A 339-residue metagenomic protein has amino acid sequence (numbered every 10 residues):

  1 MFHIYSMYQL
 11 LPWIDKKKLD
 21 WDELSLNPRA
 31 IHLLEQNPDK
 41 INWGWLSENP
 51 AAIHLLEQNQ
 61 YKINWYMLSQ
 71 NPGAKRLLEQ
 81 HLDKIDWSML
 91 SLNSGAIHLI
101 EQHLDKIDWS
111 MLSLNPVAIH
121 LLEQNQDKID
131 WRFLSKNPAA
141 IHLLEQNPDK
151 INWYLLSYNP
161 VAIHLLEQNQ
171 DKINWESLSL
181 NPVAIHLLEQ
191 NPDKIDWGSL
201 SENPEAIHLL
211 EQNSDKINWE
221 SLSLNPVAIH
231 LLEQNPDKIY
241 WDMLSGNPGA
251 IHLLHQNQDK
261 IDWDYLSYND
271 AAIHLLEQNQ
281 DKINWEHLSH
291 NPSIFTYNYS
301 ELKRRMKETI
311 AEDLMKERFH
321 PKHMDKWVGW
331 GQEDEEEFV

Functional and structural regions predicted by a protein language model:
M1-V339: Alpha-helical scaffold segments
